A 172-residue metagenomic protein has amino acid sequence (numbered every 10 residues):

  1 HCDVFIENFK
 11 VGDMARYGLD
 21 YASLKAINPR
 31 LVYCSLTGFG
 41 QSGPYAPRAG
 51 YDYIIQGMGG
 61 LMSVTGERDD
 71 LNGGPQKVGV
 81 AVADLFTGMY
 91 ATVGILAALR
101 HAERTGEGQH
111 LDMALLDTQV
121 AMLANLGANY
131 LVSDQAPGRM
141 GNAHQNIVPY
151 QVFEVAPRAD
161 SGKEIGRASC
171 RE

Functional and structural regions predicted by a protein language model:
C2: An anion/phosphate-binding loop that grips the pyrophosphate of nucleotide cofactors and donors
E7-G66: N-terminal Rossmann-like NAD(P) cofactor-binding subdomain of oxidoreductases, focused on the glycine-rich
M58-R171: Acidic, glycine-rich segments within the central catalytic cores of soluble metabolic enzymes that bind/position
